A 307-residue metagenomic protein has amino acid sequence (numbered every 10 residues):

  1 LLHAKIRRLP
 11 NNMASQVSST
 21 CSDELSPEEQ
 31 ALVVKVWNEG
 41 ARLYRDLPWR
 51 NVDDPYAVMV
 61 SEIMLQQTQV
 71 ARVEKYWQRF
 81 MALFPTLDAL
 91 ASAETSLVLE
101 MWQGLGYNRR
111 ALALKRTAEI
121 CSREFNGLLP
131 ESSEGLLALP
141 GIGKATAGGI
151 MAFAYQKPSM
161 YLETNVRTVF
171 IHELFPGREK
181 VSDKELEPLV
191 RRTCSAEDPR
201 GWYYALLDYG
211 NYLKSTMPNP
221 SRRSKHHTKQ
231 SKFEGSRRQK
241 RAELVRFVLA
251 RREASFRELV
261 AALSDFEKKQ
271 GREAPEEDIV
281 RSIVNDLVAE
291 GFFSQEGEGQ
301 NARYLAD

Functional and structural regions predicted by a protein language model:
R7-R8: Basic polycationic patches enriched in arginine
N11-N12: Intrinsic-disorder-associated, low-complexity terminal segments enriched in Asp/Asn/His/Tyr and depleted of Lys/Arg
S15-S19: Serine residues within intrinsically disordered or low-complexity segments
T20-R241, F247, R251-R257, A262-G271 (+1 more regions): Catalytic cores of DNA base-excision repair glycosylases
R272-V288: Short amphipathic alpha-helical interaction segments
V288-G299: A short, conserved structural fragment
G297-D307: Short, cationic-aromatic polyanion-contact patches
